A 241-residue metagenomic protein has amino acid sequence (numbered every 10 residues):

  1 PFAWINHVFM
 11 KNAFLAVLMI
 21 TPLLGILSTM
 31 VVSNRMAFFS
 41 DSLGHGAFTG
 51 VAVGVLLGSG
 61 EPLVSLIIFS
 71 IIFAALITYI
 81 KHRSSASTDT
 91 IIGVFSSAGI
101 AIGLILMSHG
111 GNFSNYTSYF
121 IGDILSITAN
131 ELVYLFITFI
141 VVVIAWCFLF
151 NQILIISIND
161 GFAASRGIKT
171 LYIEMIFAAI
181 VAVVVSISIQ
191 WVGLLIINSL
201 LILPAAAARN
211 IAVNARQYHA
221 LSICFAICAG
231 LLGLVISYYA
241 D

Functional and structural regions predicted by a protein language model:
P1-H7, N112-I127, I236-Y238: Membrane-interface helix termini and inter-helical loops of multi-pass transporters
P1-T21: Membrane-interfacial amphipathic/re-entrant helices at transmembrane-helix boundaries
F14-M19, L63-I68, G93-V94, L132-I137 (+2 more regions): Hydrophobic alpha-helical transmembrane segments
L18, P22-I26, I68-L76, I102 (+3 more regions): Generic alpha-helical transmembrane segments of integral inner-membrane proteins, especially permease/transport modules
P22-L23, G44-F48, I71, Y172-V183 (+2 more regions): Hydrophobic alpha-helical segments embedded in the membrane of multi-pass proteins
T29-N112, A208-A220, I236-D241: Short loop segments and helix-boundary regions at transmembrane helix junctions of multi-pass inner-membrane proteins
A75, Y79, S97-N112, I127-L135 (+3 more regions): Mid-bilayer segments of alpha-helical transmembrane spans in multi-pass integral membrane proteins that mediate
L132-L203: Helix-loop-helix "hairpin" substructures at the membrane interface of multi-pass membrane proteins
